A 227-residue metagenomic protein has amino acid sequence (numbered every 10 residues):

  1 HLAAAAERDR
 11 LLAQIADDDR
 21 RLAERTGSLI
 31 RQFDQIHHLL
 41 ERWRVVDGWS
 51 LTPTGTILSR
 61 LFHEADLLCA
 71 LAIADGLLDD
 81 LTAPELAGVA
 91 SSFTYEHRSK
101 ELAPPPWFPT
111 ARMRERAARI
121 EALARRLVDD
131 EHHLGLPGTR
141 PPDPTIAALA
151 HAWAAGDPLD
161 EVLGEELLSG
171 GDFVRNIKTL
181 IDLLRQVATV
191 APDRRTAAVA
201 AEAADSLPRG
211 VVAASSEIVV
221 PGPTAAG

Functional and structural regions predicted by a protein language model:
H1-G227: Non-catalytic terminal extensions of ATP-dependent helicases
